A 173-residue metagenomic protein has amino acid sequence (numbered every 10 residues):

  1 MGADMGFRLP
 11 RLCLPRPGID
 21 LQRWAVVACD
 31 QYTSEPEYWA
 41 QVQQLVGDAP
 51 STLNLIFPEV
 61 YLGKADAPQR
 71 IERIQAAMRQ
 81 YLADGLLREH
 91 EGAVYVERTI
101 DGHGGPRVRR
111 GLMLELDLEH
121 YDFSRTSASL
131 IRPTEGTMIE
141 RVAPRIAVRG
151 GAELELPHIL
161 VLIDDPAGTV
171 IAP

Functional and structural regions predicted by a protein language model:
M1-A172: N-terminal extension/subdomain marker
